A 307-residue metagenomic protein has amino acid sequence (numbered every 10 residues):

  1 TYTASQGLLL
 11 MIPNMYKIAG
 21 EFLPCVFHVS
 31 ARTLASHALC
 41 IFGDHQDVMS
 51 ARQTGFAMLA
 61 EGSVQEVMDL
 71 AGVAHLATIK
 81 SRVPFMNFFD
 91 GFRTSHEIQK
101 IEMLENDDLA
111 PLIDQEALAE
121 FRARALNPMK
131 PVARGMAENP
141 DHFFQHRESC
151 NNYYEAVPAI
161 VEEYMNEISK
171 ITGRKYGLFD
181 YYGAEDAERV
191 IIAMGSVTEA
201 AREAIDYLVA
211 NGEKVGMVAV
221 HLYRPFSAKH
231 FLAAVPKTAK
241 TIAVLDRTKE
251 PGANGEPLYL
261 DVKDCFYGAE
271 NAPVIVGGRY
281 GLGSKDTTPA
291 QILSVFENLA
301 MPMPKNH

Functional and structural regions predicted by a protein language model:
T1-R52, F56-I79: Thiamine diphosphate
M11-M15, S36-F42, D69-G72, H96-M103 (+4 more regions): Short acidic, glycine/serine/threonine-rich loops at helix termini
L23-A31, L109-L118, T241-A243: A glycine-rich helix N-cap at a beta->alpha junction
M58-E120, S284-H307: Structural signature of the thiamine diphosphate
F85-D180: Conformationally flexible catalytic loops at phosphate/diphosphate-handling active centers
E185-E213, F226-A233: Redox- and metal-dependent alpha/beta enzyme cores, enriched for Fe-S-associated oxidoreductases and cofactor-handling
T241-H307: Peripheral docking tails and interdomain loops at the edges of cofactor- or intermediate-handling domains
